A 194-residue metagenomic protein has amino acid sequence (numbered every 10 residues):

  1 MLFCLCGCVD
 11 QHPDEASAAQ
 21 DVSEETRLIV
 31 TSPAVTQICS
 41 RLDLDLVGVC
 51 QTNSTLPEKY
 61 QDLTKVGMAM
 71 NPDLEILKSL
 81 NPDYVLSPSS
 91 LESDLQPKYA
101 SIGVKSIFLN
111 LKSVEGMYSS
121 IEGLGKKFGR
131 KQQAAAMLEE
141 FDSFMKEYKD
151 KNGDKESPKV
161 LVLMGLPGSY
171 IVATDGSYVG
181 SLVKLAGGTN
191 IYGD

Functional and structural regions predicted by a protein language model:
C8-H12: Bacterial signal peptide processing site
Q20-R27, D94-G168, T189-D194: Extracytoplasmic substrate-binding proteins
I29-L80, Y84-S90: A short, structured surface patch at a secondary-structure boundary
A34-Q37, T52-T55, V85, S90-S93 (+3 more regions): Solvent-exposed loop/turn segments at secondary-structure junctions within structured extracellular/periplasmic domains
S40, A100-S101, K184: Anion (oxyanion) recognition and catalysis
T52-L56, I171-D194: Alpha-helical, coiled-coil/dimerization segments enriched in small aliphatic residues
L74-E75, Q96, G180: Short hydrophobic/charged patches on amphipathic alpha-helices used for structural packing and interfaces
